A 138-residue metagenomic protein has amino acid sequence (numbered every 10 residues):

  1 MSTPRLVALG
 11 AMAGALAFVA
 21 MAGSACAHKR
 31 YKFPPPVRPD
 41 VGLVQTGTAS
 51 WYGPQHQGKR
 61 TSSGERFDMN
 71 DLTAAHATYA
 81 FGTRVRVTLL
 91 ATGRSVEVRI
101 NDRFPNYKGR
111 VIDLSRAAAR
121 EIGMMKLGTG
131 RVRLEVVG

Functional and structural regions predicted by a protein language model:
S2-M12, F18-G138: Secreted/periplasmic proteins
